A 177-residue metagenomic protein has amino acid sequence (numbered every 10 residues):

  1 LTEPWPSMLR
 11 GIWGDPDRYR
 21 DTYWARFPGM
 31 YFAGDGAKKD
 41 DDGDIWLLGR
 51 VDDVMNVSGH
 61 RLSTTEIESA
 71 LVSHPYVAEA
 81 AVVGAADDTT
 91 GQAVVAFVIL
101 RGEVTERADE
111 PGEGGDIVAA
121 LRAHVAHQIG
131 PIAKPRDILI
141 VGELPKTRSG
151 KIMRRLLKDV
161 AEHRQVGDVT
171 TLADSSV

Functional and structural regions predicted by a protein language model:
L1-E3: A structural motif
W5, R10-G11, D21, G29 (+4 more regions): AMP-binding/adenylate-forming catalytic core of the ANL superfamily
G14-D15: Short Gly/aromatic-enriched secondary-structure transition segments
I138-V141: General small-molecule cofactor/ligand-binding pocket signal
K146: Glycine/Thr-rich phosphate-binding loops that ligate phosphate moieties of nucleotide and other phosphorylated ligands
